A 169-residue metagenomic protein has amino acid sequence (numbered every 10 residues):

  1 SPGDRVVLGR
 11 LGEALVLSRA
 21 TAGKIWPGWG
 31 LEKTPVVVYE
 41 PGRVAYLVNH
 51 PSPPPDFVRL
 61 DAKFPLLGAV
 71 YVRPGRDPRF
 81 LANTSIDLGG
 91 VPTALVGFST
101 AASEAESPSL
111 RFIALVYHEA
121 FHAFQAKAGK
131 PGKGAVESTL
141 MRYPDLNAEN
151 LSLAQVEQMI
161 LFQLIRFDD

Functional and structural regions predicted by a protein language model:
S1, S18, R73, D77 (+4 more regions): Serine/threonine-rich low-complexity intrinsically disordered regions
S1-L11: Intrinsically disordered, low-structural-confidence terminal and linker regions
G12-S99, S109, K130-G134: Auxiliary, metal-adjacent structural segments of Zn-dependent hydrolase domains
R59-D61, H118-E119, E137-S138: Short, surface-exposed linear patches
F98-Y117: Short pre-active-site segment immediately N-terminal to the catalytic Zn-binding motif
A114-K127: Active-site recognition of the HExxH zinc-binding catalytic motif
K127-D169: Post-HExxH zinc-binding segment in Zn-dependent metallohydrolases
